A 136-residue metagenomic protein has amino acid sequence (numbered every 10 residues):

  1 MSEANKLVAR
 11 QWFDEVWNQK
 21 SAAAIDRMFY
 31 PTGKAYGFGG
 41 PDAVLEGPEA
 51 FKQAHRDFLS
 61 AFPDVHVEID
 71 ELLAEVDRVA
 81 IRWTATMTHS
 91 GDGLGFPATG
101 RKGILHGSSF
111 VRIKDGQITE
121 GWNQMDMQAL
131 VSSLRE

Functional and structural regions predicted by a protein language model:
M1-E136: C-terminal and inter-domain tail/linker signature
